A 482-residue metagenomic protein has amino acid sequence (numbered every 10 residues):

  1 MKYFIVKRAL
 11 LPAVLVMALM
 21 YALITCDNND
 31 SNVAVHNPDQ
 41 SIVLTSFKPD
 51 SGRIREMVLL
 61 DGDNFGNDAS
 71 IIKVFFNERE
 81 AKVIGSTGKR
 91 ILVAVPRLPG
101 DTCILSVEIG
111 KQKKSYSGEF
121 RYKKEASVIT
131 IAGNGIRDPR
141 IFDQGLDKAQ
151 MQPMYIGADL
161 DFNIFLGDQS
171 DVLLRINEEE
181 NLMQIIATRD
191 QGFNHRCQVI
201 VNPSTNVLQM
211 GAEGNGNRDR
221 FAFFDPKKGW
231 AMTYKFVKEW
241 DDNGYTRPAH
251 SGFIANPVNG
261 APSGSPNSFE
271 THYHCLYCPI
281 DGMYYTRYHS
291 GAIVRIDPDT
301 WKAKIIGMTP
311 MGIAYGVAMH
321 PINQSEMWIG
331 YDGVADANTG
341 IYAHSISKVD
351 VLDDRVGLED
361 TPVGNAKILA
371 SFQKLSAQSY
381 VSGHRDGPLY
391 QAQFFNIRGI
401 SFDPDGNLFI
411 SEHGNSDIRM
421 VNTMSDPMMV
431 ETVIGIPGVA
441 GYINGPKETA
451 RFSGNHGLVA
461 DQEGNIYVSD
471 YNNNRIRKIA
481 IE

Functional and structural regions predicted by a protein language model:
Y21-T25: C-terminal motif of bacterial Sec signal peptides marking the signal peptidase cleavage site
D27-N67, I71, D101, Q112-I129: Beta-strand/beta-sandwich contexts
L60, K124-M154, E180-H195, G214 (+5 more regions): Gly/Pro-rich loop segments of beta-rich domains
A158-D161, V201-T205, Y277-D281, M319-Q324 (+2 more regions): Residue-level detector of Asp-centered blade-edge/turn motifs that repeat once per structural unit in beta-propeller
N163-L166, N206-G211, G282-T286, E326-G330 (+3 more regions): Conserved beta-propeller blade signature
D171-V172, G214-R218, G291, G333-N338 (+2 more regions): Short glycine/acidic-enriched loop and turn motifs that connect beta-strands
Q393-N422, I434: Loop/turn-rich, solvent-exposed surfaces of beta-rich toroidal or solenoidal domains
P446, S453-E482: Blade-level signature of beta-propeller repeat domains, shared across WD40, Kelch, NHL, RCC1 and BNR/Asp-box propellers
